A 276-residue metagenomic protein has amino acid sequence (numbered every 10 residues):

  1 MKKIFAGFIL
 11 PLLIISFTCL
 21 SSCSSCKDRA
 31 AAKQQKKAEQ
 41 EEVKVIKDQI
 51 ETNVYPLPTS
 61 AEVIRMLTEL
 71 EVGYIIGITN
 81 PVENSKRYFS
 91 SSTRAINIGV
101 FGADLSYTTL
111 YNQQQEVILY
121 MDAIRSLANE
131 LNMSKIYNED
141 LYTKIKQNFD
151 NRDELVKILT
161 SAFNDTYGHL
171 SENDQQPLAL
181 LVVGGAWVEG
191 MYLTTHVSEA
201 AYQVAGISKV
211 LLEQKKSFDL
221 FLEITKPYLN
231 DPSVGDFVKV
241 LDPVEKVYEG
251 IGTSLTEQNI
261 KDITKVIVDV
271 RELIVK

Functional and structural regions predicted by a protein language model:
M1-L13: Bacterial N-terminal signal peptides that target proteins for export
T18-S25: C-terminal motif of bacterial Sec signal peptides marking the signal peptidase cleavage site
K33-L141: N-terminal Sec/ER secretory leader and immediately downstream segment of secreted/extracellular precursors
R94, Y120, L155, L159 (+7 more regions): Amphipathic alpha-helix face/heptad-repeat signature
F101, Y120-A123, L127, I158-D165 (+5 more regions): Amphipathic, well-ordered alpha-helical segments in soluble domains
L105-N112, L131, K135, L170-N173 (+3 more regions): Secondary-structure edge/capping motif, primarily at the C-terminal ends of alpha-helices and the immediately following
N148-Y228: Extended amphipathic alpha-helical interaction segments
E223-K276: A cross-kingdom marker for long, charged
